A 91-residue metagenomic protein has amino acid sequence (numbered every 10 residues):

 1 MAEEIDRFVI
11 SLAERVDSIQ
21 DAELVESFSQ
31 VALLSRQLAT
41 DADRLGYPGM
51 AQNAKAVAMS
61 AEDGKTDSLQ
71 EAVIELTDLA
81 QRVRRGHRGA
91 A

Functional and structural regions predicted by a protein language model:
M1-S18, D41-A56, S60-A91: Amphipathic, coiled-coil-like alpha-helical segments
E14-Q30: Helix-loop segments that flank and shape redox-cofactor active sites
V25-F28, A32, R44, P48: Short, well-ordered coil↔helix boundary/capping segments
S29-R36, Q70-E75: Short, charged, amphipathic alpha-helical segments
